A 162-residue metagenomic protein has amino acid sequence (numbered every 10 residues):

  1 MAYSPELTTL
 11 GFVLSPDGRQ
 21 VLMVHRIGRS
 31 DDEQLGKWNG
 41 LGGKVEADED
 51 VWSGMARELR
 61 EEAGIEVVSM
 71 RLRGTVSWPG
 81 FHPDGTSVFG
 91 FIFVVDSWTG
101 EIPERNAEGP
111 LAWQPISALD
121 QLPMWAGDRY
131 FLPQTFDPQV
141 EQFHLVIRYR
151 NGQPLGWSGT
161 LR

Functional and structural regions predicted by a protein language model:
M1-L22, K44: Conserved N-terminal beta-strand and adjoining loop/helix that marks the start of the Nudix/MutT-like hydrolase domain
Y3-P5, K37, P83-S87: A generic structural micro-feature
Q20-E61, Y149-R150, L155-R162: Conserved Nudix-box catalytic region and its N-terminal flanking loop in Nudix hydrolases and closely related
R29, T75-G80: Short, catalytically relevant binding-site loops at active-site mouths
V45-V68, W78-Q134, W157-R162: Unchanged
E141-Y149: Low-complexity, intrinsically disordered Gly/Pro/Thr-rich segments
